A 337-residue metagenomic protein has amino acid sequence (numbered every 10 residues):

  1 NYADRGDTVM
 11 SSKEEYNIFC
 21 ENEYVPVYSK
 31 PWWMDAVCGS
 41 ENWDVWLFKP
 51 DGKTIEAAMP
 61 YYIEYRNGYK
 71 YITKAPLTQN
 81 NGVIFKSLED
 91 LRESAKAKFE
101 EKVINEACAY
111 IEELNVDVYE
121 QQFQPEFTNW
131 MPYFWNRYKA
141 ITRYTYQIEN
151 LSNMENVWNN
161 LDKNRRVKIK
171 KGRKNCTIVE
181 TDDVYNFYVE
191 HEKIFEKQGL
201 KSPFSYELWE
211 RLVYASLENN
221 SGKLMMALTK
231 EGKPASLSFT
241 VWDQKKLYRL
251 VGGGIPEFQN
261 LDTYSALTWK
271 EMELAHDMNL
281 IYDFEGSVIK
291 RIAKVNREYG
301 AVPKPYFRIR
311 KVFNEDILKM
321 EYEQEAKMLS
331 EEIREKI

Functional and structural regions predicted by a protein language model:
A3, A58-M59, I63-R66, E126 (+2 more regions): Active-site/acyl-donor-binding loops of N-acyltransferases
G6, S11-G52, A58-G68, Q124-N260: A conserved beta-strand-loop-helix scaffold within acyl/acetyltransferase catalytic domains
E41-W43, E113-V116, G222, D277-I281: Short, high-confidence coil segments that cap the C-terminus of an alpha-helix and link into the following beta-strand
Y65-G82: Conserved acyl-donor/pantetheine-binding loop and adjacent beta-alpha core of acyl/acetyltransferases and related
T78-S94, L151-S152, V251-L261: A short, internal acetyl-CoA/4′-phosphopantetheine-binding micro-motif in the GNAT/acyltransferase core
E93-C108, Q259-E273: Conserved acetyl-CoA-binding loop-helix of GNAT-fold acetyltransferases
F99-T142: Non-catalytic accessory segments adjacent to catalytic cores
R211-E321: Aromatic (often tryptophan-rich) hydrophobic motifs at membrane interfaces
